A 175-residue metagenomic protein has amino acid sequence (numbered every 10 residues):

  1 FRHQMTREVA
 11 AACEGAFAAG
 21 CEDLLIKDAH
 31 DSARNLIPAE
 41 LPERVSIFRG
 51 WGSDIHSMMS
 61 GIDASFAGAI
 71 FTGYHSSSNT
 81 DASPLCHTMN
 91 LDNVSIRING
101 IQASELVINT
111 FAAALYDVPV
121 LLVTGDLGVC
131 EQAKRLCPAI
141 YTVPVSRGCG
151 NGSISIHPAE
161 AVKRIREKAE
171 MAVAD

Functional and structural regions predicted by a protein language model:
F1-E14: Short catalytic helix/loop segments, enriched in acidic residues and glycine and frequently bearing histidine
A29-H30, T72-S78, L127-V129: Short glycine-enriched loops at secondary-structure junctions
D31-R44: Glycine-rich loop at the start of a catalytic domain that most often binds anionic cofactors/ligands
L41-I62: A glycine-rich helix N-cap at a beta->alpha junction
S46-R49, A139-R147: Short hydrophobic/aromatic-enriched beta-strand-loop microsegments
S57-S60, G150-P158: Short, charged, surface-exposed secondary-structure boundary motifs
L91-Y116, G125-G128: Active-site glycine-rich loop that binds ribose-phosphate moieties when present
A161-D175: C-terminal accessory domains and tails appended to enzymatic cores
